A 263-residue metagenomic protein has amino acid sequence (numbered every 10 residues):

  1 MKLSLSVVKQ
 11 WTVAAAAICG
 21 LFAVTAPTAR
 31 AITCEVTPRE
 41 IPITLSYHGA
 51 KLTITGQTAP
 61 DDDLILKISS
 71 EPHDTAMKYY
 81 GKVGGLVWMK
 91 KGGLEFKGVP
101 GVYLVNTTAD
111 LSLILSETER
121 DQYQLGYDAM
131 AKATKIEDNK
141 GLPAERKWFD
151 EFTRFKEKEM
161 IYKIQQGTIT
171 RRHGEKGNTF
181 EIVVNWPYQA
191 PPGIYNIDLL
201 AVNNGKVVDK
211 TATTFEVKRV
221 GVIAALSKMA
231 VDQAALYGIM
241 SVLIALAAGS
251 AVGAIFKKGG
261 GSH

Functional and structural regions predicted by a protein language model:
K2-A15: Bacterial N-terminal signal peptides that target proteins for export
A14-A23: Bacterial N-terminal signal peptides
R30-Y47: N-terminal edge beta-strand
H48-I54: Structural beta-strand segments of beta-rich domains
W88-P187: Membrane-proximal low-complexity regions enriched in glycine and acidic/polar residues
N185, V208-G238: Short, aromatic-rich amphipathic segments at membrane interfaces that lie adjacent to a transmembrane helix or signal
Q189-R219: Extended, hydrophilic extramembrane loops/domains of integral membrane proteins
A245-H263: Juxtamembrane interface at the cytosolic side of transmembrane helices
